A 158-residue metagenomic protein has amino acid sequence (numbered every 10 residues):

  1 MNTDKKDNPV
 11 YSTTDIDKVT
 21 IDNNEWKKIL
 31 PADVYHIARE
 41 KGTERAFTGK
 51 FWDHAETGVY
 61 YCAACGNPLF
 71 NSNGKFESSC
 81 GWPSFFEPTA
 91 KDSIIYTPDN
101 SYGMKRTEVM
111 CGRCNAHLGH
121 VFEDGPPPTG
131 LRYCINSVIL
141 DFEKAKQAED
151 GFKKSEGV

Functional and structural regions predicted by a protein language model:
M1-P9, T13: Accessory (non-J-domain) regions of J-domain/Hsp40 co-chaperones
K5-K6, D17-V158: A short Gly-Trp-Pro
